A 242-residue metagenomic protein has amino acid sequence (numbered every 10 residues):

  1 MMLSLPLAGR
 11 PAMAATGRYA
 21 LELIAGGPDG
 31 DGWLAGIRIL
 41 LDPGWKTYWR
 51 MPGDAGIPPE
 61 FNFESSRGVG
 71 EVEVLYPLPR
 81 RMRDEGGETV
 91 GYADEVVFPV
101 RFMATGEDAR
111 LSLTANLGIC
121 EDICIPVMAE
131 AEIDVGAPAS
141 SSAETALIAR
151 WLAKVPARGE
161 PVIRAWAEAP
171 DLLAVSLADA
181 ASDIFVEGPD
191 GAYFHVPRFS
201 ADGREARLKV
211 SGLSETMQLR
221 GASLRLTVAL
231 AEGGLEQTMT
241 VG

Functional and structural regions predicted by a protein language model:
M1-M2: N-terminal export leaders
G9-G242: Extracellular/lumen-exposed scaffold segments
